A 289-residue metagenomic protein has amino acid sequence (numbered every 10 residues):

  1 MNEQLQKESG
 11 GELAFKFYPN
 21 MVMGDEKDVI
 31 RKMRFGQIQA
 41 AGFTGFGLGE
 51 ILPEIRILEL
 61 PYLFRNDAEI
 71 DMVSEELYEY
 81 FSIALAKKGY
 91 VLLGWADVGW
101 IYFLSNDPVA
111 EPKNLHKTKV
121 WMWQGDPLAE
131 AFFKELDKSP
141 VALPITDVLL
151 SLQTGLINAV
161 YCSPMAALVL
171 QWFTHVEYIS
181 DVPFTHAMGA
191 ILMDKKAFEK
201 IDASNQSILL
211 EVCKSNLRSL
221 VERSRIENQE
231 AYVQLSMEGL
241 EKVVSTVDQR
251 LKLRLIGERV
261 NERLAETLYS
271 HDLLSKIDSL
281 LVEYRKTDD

Functional and structural regions predicted by a protein language model:
M1-E69, L77, L85-D289: N-terminal secretory/targeting leader peptides
F81: Basic phosphate/pyrophosphate-binding loop/patch that engages nucleotide-derived ligands
